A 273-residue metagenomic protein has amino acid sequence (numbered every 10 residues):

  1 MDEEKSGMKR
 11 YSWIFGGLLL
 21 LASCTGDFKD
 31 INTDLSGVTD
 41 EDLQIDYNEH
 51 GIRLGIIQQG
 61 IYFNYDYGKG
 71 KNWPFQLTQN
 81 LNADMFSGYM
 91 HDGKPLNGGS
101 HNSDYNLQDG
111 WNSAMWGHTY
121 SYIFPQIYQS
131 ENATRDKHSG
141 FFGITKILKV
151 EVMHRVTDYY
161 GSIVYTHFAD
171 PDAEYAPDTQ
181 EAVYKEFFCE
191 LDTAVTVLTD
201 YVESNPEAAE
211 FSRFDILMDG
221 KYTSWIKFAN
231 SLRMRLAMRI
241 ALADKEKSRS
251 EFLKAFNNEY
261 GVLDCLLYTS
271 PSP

Functional and structural regions predicted by a protein language model:
M1-T33: Bacterial Sec-dependent N-terminal signal peptides
E3, I31-L35, L81-M85, G93 (+3 more regions): Short linear motifs in intrinsically disordered/low-complexity regions
I14-G17, L77, L81, D92 (+1 more regions): Terminal low-complexity, poorly structured segments
G16, Y65-K69, P206: Residue-level signal for secondary-structure boundary elements
L20-S23, G37, D219, C265: Generic detector of low-complexity/intrinsically disordered segments and short hydrophobic N-terminal stretches
C24-A83, S87, H118, Q129: Membrane-proximal, proline-rich intrinsically disordered regions
Q44-Y47, D92-S270: Structured, solvent-exposed acidic/aromatic patches
